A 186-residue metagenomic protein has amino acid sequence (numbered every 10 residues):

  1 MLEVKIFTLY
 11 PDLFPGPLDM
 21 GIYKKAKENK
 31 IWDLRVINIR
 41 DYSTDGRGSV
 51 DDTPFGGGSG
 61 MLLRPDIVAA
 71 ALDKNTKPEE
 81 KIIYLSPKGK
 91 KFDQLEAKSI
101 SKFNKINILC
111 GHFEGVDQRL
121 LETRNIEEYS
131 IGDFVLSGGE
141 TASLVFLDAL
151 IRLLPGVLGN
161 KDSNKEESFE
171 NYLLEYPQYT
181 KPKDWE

Functional and structural regions predicted by a protein language model:
M1-D73: N-terminal nucleotide/polyanion-binding subdomain common to many enzyme families
K5-F7, R35-I37, I83, I106-I108 (+1 more regions): Hydrophobic/aromatic beta-strand patches that form the interior of the parallel beta-sheet core in alpha/beta enzyme
G21-K25, K98-K102, T123-R124: Short, solvent-exposed amphipathic alpha-helical segments in soluble enzyme and RNA/protein-processing domains
R40-D45, K90, V135-G138: A short acidic, often aromatic-flanked loop/helix-cap motif at beta-alpha or helix-coil junctions that lines enzyme
L62-H112: S-adenosyl-L-methionine/SAH cofactor-binding core of RNA-modifying enzymes
L120-D162, E166-E167: Structured adenosyl-cofactor binding patch, chiefly the S-adenosyl-L-methionine
F169-E186: Long, charged alpha-helical interface segments
